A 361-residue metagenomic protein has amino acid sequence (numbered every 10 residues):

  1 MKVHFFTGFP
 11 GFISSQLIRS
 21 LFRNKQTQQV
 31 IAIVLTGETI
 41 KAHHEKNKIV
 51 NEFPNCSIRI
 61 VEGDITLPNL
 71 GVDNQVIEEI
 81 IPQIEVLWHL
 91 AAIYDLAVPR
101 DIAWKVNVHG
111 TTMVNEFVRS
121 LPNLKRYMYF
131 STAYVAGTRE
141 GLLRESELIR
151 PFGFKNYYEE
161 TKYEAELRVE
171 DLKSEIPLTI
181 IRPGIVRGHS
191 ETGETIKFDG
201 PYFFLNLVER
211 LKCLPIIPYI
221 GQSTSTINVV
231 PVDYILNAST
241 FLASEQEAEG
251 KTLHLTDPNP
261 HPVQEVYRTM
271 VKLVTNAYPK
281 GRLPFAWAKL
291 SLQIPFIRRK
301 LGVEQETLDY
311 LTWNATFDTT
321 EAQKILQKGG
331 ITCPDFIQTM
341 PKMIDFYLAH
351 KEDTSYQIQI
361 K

Functional and structural regions predicted by a protein language model:
K2-T27: N-terminal Rossmann NAD(P)H-binding glycine-rich loop of SDR-like oxidoreductase domains
F12, D318-K361: Amphipathic terminal alpha-helices
T27, H189-Y202, L242-L253: Glycine/proline-rich active-site loop of Rossmann-fold NAD(P)-dependent oxidoreductases
I58-H109, R119: NAD(P)H-binding glycine-rich loop region in Rossmannoid oxidoreductase-like domains and their noncatalytic homologs
H89, A97-K105, H109-Y157, T179: Conserved Rossmann-fold NAD(P)-dependent oxidoreductase catalytic core, especially the SDR/UDP-sugar
G153-G184: Active-site Tyr-X1-5-Lys
T192, F203-V230, Y234, A238-L242: A conserved pocket-lining segment of Rossmann-fold NAD(P)-dependent short-chain dehydrogenase/reductase
F241-E304, K324, Y347, K351 (+1 more regions): Mid/C-terminal beta-alpha module of Rossmann-like enzyme folds, strongest in SDR-family dehydrogenases/epimerases
